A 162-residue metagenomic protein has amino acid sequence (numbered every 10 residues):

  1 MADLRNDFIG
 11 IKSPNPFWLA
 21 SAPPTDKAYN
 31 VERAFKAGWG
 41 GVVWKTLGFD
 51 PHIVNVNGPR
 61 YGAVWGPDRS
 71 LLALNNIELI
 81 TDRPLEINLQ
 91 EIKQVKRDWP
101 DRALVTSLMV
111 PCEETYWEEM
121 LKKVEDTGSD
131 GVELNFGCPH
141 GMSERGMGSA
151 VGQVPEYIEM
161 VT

Functional and structural regions predicted by a protein language model:
A2-S13, W18-P23, A28-T162: Active-site entrance/lid segments in N-terminal catalytic domains of soluble metabolic enzymes
